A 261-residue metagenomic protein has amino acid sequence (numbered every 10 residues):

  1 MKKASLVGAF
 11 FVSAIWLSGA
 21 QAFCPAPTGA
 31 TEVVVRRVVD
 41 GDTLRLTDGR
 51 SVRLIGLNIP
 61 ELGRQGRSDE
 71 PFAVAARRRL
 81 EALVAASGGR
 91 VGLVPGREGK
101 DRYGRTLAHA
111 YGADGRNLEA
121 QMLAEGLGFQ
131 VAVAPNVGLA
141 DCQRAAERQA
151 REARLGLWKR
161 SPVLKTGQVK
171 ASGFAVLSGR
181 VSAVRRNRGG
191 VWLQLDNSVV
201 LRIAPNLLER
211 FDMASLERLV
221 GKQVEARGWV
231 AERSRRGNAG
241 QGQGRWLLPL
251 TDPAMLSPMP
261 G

Functional and structural regions predicted by a protein language model:
M1-F10: Positively charged N-terminal leader segments that act as targeting/secretion signals
V12-A14: Hydrophobic membrane-insertion alpha-helices, especially the h-region of bacterial N-terminal signal peptides
W16-G261: Small beta-barrel nucleic-acid-binding modules, primarily SNase/OB-fold domains and secondarily Tudor-like barrels
